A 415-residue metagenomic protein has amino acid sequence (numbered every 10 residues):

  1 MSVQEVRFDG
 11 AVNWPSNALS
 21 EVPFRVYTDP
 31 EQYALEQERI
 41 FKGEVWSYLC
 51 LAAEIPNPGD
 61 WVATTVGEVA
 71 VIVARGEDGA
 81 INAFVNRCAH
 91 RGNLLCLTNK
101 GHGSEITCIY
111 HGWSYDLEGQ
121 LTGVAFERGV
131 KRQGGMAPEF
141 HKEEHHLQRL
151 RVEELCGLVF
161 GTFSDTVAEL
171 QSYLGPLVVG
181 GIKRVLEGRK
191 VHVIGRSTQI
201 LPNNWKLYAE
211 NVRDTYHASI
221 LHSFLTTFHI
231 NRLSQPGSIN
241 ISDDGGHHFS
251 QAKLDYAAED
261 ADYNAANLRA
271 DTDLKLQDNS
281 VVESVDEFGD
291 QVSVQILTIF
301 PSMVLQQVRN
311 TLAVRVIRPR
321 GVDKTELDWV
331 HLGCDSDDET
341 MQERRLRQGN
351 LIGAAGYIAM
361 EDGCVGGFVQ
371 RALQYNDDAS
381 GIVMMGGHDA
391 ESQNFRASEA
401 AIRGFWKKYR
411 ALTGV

Functional and structural regions predicted by a protein language model:
M1-D9, A411-V415: Basic/polar N-terminal segments that are highly enriched at the extreme N-terminus, encompassing both cleavable
S2-Q4, R25-P30, A70, H111-E118 (+2 more regions): Short low-complexity stretches enriched in small and charged residues
Q4, G10-P23, R189: Short, contiguous pre-domain boundary segments
P15, S20-V22, V26-V66, V71: Non-catalytic accessory segments flanking enzyme active sites
G43-I55, K131-M136, Q295-P301: Short Pro/Gly-enriched beta-strand edge/turn motifs at strand-loop
I55-D165, E169-V179: Rieske [2Fe-2S] iron-sulfur-binding domain
R75, A80, L150-V415: C-terminal catalytic domain of Rieske-type non-heme iron oxygenases
